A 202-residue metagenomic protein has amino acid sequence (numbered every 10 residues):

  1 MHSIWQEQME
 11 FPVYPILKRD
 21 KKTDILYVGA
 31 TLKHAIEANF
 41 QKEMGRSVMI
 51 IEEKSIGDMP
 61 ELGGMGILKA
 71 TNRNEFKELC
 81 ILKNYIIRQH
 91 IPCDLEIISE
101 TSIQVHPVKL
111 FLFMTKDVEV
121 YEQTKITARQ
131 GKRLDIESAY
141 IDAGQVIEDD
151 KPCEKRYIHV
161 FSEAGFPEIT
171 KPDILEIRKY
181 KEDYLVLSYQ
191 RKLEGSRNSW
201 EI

Functional and structural regions predicted by a protein language model:
M1-I25, E43-M44: Extreme N-terminal leader/targeting segments of oxidoreductases
I16-K33, E37, M49: Beta1/beta-strand and adjacent pyrophosphate-binding region of the FAD-binding site in flavoprotein oxidoreductases
F40-Q41, I86, V118: Hydrophobic alpha-helical packing residues
K42-G63: Glycine-rich FAD pyrophosphate-binding loop
R46, I91, V118-E119: Short phosphate-binding/catalytic loops that engage adenosine nucleotides
D58, L62-Y85, H90, D94: Glycine-rich active-site loop/strand segments that organize a redox cofactor
T101-I202: Predominantly flavin-linked oxidoreductase catalytic cores and closely associated redox partners
